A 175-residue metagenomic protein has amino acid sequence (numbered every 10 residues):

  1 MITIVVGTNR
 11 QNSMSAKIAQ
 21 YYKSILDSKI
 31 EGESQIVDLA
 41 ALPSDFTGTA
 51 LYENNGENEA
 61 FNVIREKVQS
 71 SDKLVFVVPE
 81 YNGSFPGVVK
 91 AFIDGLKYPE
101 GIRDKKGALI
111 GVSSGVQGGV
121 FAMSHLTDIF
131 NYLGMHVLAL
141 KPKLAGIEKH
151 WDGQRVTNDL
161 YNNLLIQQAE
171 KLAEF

Functional and structural regions predicted by a protein language model:
M1-D94, R155-A173: N-terminal beta1-alpha1-beta2 submodule of the flavodoxin-like/Rossmannoid cofactor-binding fold
M1-I4, K106, A145-D152: A short small-residue
G32-E33, R103-K106: Short acidic capping loops at alpha-helix termini that bridge into adjacent secondary structure
Q35-F46, Y98-E100, L133-D152: Mobile beta-alpha loop/short-helix "lid" or hinge segments that flank ligand
E80-Y81, Y98, V112: Beta-hairpin (beta-strand-turn-beta-strand) motif
A91-P99, T127-Y132: A glycine- and small-aliphatic-rich helix-loop capping segment at beta-alpha/alpha-beta transitions that lines
K105-G146, L160: Short, glycine-/small-residue-rich phosphate/pyrophosphate-handling segment
Y132, E174-F175: Rossmann-like dinucleotide/phosphate-binding beta-alpha-beta segment
